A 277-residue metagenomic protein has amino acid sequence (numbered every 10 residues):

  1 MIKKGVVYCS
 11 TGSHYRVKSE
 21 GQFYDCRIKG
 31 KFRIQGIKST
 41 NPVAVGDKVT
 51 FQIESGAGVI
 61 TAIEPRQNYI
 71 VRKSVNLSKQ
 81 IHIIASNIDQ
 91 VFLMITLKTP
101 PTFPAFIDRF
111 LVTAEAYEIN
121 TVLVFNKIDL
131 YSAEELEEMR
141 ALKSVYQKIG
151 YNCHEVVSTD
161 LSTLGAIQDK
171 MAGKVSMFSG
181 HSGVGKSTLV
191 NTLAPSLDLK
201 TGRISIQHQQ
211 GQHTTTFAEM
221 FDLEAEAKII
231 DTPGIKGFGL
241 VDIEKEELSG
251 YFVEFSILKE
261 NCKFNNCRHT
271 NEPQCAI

Functional and structural regions predicted by a protein language model:
M1-E115: C-terminal effector/interaction modules appended to NTPase cores
S13, K38-G56, P65, I70-N87 (+5 more regions): Helix-rich effector regions associated with P-loop NTPase G domains
L93, L123-F125: Structural beta-sheet core signal
M94, K98, T113, Y117 (+8 more regions): Conserved, well-folded catalytic cores of nucleic-acid-processing and energy-transducing macromolecular machines
P101, Y131, S162, K236-G239: Catalytic P-loop NTPase motifs of RecA-like helicase/translocase cores
L130-V184: Canonical P-loop GTPase G-domain recognition
K186-G202: A conserved segment at the C-terminal end of the G1
